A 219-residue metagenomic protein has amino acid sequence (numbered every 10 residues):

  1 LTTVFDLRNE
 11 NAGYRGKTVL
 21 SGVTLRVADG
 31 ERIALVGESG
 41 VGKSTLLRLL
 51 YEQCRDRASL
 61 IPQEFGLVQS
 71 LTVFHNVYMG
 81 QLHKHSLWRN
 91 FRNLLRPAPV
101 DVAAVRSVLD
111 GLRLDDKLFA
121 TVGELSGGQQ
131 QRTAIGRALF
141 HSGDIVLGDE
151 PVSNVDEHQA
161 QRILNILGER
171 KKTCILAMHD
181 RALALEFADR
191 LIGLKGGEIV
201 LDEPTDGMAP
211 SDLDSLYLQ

Functional and structural regions predicted by a protein language model:
F5-L7, L20-G22: Conserved structural motif at the start of ABC-family nucleotide-binding domains
N90-K117: Conserved ABC ATPase "signature" region
T121-L125, Q129: Conserved ABC ATPase signature
I135: Hydrophobic anchor residue at the start of the ABC signature
V146-D149: Catalytic Walker B motif of ABC-type/P-loop ATPase nucleotide-binding domains
M178-H179: H-loop/switch region of ABC-family ATPase nucleotide-binding domains
E198-Q219: Conserved beta-strand-loop-alpha-helix hinge in the C-terminal portion of ABC ATPase nucleotide-binding domains
